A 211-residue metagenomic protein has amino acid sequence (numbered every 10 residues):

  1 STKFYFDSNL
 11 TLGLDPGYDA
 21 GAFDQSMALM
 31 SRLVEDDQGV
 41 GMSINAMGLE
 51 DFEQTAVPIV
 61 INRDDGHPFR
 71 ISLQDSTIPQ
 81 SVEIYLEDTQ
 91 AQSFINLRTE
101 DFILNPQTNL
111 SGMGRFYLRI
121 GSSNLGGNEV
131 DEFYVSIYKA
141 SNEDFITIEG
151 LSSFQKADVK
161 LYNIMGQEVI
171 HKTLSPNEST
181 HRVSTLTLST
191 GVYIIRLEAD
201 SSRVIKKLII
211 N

Functional and structural regions predicted by a protein language model:
S1-E178, L186-T190, V204-I209: Compositionally biased Ser/Thr/Gly- and acidic/asparagine-rich, proline-interspersed low-complexity stretches
Y193-R196: A short tyrosine-centered beta-strand micro-motif
